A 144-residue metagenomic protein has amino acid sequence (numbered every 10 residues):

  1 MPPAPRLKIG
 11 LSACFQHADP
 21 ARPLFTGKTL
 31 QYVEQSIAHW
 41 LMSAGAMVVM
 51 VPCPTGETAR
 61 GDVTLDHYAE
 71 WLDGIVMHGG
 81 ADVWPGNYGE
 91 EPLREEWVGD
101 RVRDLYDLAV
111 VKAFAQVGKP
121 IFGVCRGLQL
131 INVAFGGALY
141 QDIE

Functional and structural regions predicted by a protein language model:
M1-F122, V133-Y140, E144: N-terminal beta1-alpha1 cap of cysteine-dependent amidohydrolase-like domains
G123, L128: Glycine-rich beta-to-alpha active-site loop
